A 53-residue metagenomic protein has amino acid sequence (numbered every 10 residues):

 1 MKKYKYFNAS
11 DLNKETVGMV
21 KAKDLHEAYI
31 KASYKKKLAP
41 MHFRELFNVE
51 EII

Functional and structural regions predicted by a protein language model:
M1-K2, I53: Short, Lys/Arg-enriched, disordered terminal segments
K2-D11: A short beta-strand micro-motif
D11, Y29-I30, M41-H42: Helix-coil modules at protein/domain termini and other flexible surface or pore-lining loops, especially C-terminal
N13-K23: A short, exposed loop/beta-hairpin motif centered on an aromatic-Gly-Thr core
S33-I53: Short, mixed-charge low-complexity intrinsically disordered segments
